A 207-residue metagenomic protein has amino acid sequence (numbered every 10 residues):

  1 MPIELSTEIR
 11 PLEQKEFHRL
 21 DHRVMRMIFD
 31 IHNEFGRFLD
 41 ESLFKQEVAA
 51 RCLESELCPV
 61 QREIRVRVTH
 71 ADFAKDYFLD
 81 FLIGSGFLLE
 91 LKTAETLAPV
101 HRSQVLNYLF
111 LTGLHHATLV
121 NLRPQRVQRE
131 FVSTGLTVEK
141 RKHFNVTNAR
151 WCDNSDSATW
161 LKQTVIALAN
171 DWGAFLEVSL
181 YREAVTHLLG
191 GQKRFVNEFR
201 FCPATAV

Functional and structural regions predicted by a protein language model:
M1-F35, G135-D171: Interdomain/boundary linker segments immediately adjacent to catalytic/signaling cores
H18, F38, A94-E95, F175: A generic secondary-structure micro-motif detector that highlights 1-2 residue hydrophobic/ambivalent hotspots embedded
R23-M27, E47, S103-N107, A184: Long, highly charged amphipathic alpha-helices
I31-G86, Q125-T137, R150, N154 (+1 more regions): Active-site metal-binding core of divalent-cation-utilizing nuclease and nuclease-like domains
L88, K92-E139: Nucleic-acid nuclease catalytic cores
N107-H115, Q163-G173: Short secondary-structure transition/capping segments
